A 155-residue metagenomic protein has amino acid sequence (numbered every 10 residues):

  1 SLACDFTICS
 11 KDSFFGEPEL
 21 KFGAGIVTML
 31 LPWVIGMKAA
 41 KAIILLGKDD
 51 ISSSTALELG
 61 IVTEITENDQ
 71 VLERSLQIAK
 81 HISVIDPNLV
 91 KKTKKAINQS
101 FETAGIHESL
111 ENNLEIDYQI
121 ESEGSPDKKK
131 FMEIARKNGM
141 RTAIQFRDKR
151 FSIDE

Functional and structural regions predicted by a protein language model:
L2-F14, P18-P87: Crotonase-fold acyl-CoA enzyme core
K48-S52, Q77-K80, V84-E155: C-terminal alpha-helix plus adjacent terminal tail
